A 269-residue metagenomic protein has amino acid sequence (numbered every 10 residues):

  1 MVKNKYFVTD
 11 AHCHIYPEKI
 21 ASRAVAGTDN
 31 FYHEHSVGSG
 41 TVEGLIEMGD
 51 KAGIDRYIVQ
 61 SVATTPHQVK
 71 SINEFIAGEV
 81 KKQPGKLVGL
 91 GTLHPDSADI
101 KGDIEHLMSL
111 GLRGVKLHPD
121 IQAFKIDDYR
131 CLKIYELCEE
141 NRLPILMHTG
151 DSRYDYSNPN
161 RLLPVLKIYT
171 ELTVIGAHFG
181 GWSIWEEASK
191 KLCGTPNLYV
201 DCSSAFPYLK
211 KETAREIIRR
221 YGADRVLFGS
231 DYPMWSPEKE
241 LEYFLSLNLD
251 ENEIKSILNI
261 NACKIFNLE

Functional and structural regions predicted by a protein language model:
M1-H14, I20-R56, R220-L227, M234-E269: Mid-to-C-terminal alpha-helical segments outside catalytic/metal-binding sites
D10, I58-S61, T92, I175-A177 (+3 more regions): Short beta-strand segments
H12, G49, I76, L107 (+7 more regions): Conserved, mostly hydrophobic/aromatic
H12-E18, H118, H148, H178: Histidine-centered divalent metal-coordination motifs
I15-Y16, D151, G181, M234: Short active-site segment of divalent metal-dependent hydrolases/proteases that encodes the spacing between
G44-M48, I72-E79, D103-L107, R130-I134 (+4 more regions): A general structural detector for well-ordered alpha-helical segments in enzyme core domains, enriched
D55-R56, T64-L146, D151-R153, G194-P196 (+2 more regions): Active-site gating/metal-coordination segments in enzymes
R113-G114, F124-L227: Catalytic pocket-lining loop regions of alpha/beta-barrel enzymes, especially the amidohydrolase/enolase/GH5 lineages
